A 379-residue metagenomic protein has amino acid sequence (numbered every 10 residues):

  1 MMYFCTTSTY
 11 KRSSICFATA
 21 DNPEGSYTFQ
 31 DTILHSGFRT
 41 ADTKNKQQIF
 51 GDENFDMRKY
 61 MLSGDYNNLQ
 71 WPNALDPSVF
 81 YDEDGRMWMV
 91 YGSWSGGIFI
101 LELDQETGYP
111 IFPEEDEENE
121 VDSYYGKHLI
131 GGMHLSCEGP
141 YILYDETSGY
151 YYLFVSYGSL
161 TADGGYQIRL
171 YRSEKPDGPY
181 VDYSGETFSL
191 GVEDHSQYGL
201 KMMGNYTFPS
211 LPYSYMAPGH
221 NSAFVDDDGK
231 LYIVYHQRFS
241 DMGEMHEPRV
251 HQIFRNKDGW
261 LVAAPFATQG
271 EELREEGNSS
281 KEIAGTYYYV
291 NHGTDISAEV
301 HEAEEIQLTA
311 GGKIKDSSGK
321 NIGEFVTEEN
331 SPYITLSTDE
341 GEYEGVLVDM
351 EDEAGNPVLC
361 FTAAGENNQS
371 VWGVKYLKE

Functional and structural regions predicted by a protein language model:
M1-E379: Carbohydrate-active catalytic/glycan-binding domains of CAZyme proteins, especially the secreted or lumenal ectodomains
